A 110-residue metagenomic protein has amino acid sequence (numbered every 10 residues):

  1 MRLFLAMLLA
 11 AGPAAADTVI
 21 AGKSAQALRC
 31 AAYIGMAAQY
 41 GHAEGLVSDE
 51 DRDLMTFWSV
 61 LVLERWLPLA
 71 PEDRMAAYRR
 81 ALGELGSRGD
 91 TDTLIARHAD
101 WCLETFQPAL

Functional and structural regions predicted by a protein language model:
R2-G12: Sec-dependent N-terminal signal peptides
A10, G35-M36, Q107: Residue-level marker of positions within ordered structural domains that often coincide with functionally constrained
A10, S24-A25, A96: Processing junctions and N-termini across compartments
G12-T18: Sec/Tat signal peptide C-region and signal peptidase I cleavage site
V19-L69: Short N-proximal segments of mature Sec-exported proteins
E50-L110: Compact alpha-helical subdomains of small soluble proteins
